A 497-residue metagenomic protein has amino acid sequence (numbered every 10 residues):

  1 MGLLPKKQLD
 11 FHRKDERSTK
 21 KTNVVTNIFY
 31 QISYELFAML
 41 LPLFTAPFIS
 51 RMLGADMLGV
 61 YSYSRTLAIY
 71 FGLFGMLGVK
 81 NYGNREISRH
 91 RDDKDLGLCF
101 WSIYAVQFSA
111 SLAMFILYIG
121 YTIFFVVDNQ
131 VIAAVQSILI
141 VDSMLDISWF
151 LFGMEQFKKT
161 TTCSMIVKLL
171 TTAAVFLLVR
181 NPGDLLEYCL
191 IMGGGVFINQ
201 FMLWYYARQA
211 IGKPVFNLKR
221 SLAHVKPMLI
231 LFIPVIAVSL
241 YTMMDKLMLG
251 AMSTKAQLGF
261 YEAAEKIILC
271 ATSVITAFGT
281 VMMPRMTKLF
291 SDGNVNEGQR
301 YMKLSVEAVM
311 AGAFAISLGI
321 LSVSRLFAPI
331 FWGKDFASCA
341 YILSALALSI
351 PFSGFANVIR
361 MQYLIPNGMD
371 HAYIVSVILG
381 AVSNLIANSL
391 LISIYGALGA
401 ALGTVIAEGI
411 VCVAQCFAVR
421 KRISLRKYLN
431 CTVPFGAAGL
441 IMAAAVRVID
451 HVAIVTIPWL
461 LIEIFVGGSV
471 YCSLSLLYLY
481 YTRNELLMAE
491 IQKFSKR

Functional and structural regions predicted by a protein language model:
M1-D15, A444-R497: Membrane-proximal transmembrane or re-entrant/amphipathic helices at the cytosolic face
G2-L9, K20-K80, T172, L229-K255 (+2 more regions): Signature of the first transmembrane helix
G2-P5, L36, L43, G75-M76 (+8 more regions): Alpha-helical transmembrane segments of multi-pass membrane transport and lipid-handling proteins
L4, A105-A237, T242-M243, V448: Hydrophobic transmembrane helix module of multi-pass membrane transport proteins
L4, L9-K20, V24, K158-T161 (+7 more regions): Interhelical loop/hinge segments that connect adjacent transmembrane helices in multipass membrane
T26-P42, V167, E187-L203, A207 (+6 more regions): Transmembrane helical elements of multi-pass membrane transporters/channels
A38-P42, A46, R65-G72, M76-N84 (+10 more regions): Short runs within selected transmembrane alpha-helices of multi-pass transporters and secretion channels
A46-P47, G75-R91, A264, I268-V306 (+1 more regions): Helix-loop junctions and terminal segments of transmembrane helices in multi-pass membrane transport/translocation
